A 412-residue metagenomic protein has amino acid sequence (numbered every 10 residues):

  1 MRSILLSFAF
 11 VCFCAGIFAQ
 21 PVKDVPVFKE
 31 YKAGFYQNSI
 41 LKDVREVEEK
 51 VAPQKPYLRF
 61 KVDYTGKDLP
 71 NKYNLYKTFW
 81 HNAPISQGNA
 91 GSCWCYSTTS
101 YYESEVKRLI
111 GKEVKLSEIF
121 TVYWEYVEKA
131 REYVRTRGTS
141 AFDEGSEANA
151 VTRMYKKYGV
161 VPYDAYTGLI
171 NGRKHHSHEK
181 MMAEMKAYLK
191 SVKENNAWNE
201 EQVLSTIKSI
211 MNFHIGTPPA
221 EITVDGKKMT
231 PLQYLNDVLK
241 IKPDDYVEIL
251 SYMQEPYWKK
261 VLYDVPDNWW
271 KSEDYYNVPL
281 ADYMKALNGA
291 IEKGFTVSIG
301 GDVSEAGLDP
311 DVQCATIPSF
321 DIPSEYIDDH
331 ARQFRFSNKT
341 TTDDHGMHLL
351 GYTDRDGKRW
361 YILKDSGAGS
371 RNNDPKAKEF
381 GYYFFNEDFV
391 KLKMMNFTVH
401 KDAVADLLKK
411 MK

Functional and structural regions predicted by a protein language model:
M1-K23: Bacterial Sec-dependent N-terminal signal peptides
Q20-D24, S205-K412: Active-site signature of cysteine proteases
V22-A83: N-terminal regions that are enriched for targeting/export leaders and immediately downstream pro/stem segments
P70-K72, Y102-A130: Active-site-surrounding "flap" and adjacent substrate/cofactor-binding loops of secreted or lumenal enzymes, prototyped
F79-G91, T136-F142, W270-N277, A286-L287 (+1 more regions): Second-shell loop/turn segments in exported
Q87-Y102, F142-E147, H345: Active-site nucleophilic cysteine motif
T99-Y101, Y126-K129, P162, N171 (+3 more regions): Solvent-exposed loop/turn segments at secondary-structure junctions within structured extracellular/periplasmic domains
L116-D225: Papain-like cysteine protease catalytic cores
